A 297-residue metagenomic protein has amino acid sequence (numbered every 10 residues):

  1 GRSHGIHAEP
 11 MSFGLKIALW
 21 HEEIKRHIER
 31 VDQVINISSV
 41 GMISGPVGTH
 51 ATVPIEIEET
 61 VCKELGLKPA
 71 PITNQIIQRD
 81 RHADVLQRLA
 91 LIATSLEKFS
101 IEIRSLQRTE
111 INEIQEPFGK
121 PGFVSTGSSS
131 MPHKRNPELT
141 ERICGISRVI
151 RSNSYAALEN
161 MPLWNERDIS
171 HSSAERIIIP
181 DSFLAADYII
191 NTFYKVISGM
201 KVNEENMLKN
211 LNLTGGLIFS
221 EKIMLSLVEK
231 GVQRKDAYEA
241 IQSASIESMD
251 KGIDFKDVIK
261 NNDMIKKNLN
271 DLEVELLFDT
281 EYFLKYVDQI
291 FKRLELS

Functional and structural regions predicted by a protein language model:
G1-A8: Short, conserved phosphate-binding/catalytic loop or strand-edge motifs used in phosphoryl-/nucleotidyl-transfer
E9-L163: Internal glycine-rich alpha/beta core junctions
S129-S297: Glycine-rich cofactor/substrate-binding loops
